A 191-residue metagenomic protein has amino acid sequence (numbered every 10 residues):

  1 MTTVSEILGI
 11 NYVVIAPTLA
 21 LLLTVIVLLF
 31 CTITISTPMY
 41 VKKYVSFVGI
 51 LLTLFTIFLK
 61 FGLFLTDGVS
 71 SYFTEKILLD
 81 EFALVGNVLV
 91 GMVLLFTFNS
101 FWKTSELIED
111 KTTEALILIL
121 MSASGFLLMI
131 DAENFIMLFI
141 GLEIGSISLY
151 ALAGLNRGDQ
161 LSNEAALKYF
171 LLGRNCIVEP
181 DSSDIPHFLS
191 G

Functional and structural regions predicted by a protein language model:
M1-G191: Alpha-helical transmembrane segments of multi-pass membrane proteins predominantly involved in bioenergetics
